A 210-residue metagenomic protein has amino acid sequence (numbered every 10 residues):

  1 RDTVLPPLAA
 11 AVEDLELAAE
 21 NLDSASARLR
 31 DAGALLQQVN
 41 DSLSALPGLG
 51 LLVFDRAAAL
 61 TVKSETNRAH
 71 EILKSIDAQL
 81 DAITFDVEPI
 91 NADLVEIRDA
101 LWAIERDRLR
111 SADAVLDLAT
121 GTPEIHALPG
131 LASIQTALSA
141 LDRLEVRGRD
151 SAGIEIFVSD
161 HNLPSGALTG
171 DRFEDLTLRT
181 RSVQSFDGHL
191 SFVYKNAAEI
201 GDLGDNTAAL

Functional and structural regions predicted by a protein language model:
R1-L210: N-terminal segments that mediate ammonia production and transfer in glutamine-dependent amidotransferase systems
